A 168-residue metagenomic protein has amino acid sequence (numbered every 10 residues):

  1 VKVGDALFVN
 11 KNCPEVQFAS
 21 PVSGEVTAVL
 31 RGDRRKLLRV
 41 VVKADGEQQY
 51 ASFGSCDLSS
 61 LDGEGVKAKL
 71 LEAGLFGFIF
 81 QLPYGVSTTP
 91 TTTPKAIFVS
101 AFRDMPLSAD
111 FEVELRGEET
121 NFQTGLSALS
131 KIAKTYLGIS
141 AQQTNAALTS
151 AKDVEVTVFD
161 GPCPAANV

Functional and structural regions predicted by a protein language model:
V1-G4, C13-A28: Generic structural motif
N10-P21, R35-R39, Y50: Short, Lys/Arg- and Gly-enriched loop/turn segments at beta-strand edges
L30-V168: Buried, small/hydrophobic-residue-enriched core segments of structured protein domains
